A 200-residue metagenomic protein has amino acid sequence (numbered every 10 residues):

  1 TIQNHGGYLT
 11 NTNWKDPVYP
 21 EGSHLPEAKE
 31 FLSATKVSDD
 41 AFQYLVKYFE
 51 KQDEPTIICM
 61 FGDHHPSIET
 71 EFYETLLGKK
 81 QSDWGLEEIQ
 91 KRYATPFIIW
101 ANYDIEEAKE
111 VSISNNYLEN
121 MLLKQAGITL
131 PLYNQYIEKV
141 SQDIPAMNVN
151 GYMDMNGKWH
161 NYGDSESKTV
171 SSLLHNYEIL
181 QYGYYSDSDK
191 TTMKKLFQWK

Functional and structural regions predicted by a protein language model:
T1-K200: Solvent-exposed soluble domains appended to multi-pass membrane proteins
